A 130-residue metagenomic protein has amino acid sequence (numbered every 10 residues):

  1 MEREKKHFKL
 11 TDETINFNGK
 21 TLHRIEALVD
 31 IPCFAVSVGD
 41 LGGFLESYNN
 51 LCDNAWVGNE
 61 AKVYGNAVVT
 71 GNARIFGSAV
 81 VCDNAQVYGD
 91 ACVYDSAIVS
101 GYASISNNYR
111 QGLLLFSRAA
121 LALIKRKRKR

Functional and structural regions predicted by a protein language model:
M1-D53, Y102, N107-R130: Terminal amphipathic alpha-helical/low-complexity segments used for targeting or macromolecular assembly
D53-N108: A detector of tandem-repeat and repeat-rich interaction/domain scaffolds
